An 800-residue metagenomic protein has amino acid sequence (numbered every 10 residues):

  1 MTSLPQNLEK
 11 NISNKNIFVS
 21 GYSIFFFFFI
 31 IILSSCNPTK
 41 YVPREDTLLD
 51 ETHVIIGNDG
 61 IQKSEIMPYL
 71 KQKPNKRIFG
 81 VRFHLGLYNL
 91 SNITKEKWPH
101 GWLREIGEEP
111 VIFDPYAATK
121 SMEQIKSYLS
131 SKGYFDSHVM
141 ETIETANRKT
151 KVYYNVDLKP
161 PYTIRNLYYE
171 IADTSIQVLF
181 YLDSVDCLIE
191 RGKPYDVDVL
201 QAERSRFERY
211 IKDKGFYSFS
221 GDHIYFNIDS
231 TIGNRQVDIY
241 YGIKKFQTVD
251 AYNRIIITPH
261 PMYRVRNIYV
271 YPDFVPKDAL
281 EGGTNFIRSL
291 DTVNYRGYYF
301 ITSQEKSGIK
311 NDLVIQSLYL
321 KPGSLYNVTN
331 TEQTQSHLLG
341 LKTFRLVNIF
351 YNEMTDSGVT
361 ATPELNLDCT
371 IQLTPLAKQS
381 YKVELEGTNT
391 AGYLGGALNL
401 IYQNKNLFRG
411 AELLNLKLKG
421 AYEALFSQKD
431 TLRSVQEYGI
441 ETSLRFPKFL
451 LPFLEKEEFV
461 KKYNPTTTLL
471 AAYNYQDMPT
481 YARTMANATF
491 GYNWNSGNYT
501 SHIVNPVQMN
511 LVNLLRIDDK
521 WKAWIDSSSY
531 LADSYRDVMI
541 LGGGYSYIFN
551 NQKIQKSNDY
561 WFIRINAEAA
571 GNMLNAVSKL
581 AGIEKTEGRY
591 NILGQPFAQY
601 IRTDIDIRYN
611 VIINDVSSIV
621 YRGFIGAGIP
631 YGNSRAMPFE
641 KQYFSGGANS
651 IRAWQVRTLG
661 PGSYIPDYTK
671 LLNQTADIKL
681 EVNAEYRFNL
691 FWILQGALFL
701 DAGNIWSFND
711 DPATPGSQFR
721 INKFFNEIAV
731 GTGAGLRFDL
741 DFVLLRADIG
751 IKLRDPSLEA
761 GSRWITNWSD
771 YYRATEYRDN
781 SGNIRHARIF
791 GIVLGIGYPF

Functional and structural regions predicted by a protein language model:
M1-V19: N-terminal secretory signal peptides that target proteins for export/translocation
I32-S35: C-terminal motif of bacterial Sec signal peptides marking the signal peptidase cleavage site
N37-G340, I349, N366: Interaction-mediating elements
Y134, F216, K378, R409-A411 (+7 more regions): Strand-connecting loop/turn motifs
V156-P160, I171-D173, Y241-Q247, P272 (+11 more regions): Flexible glycine-/small-residue-rich
L179, S307-G308, N327-R564, R652-A653 (+4 more regions): Gram-negative/organellar outer-membrane beta-barrel architecture
N285-F286, T388-A391, I503-F688, L698-N722: C-terminal outer-membrane beta-barrel translocator/porin domains of Gram-negative envelope proteins and their
V383-L385, L414-L418, L469-A471, I563-A567 (+5 more regions): Membrane-embedded beta-strand positions of outer-membrane beta-barrel proteins
